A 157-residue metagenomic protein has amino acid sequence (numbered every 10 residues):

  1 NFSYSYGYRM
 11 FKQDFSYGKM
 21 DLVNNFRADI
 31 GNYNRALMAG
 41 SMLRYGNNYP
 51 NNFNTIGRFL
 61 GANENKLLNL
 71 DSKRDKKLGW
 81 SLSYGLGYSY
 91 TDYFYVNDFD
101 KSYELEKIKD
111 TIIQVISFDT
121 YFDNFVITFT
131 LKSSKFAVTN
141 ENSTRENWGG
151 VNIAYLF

Functional and structural regions predicted by a protein language model:
N1, G18, G31-Y33, G40-G46 (+1 more regions): Glycine-centered flexibility motif
N1-S5, V23, M38-M42, V115 (+1 more regions): Membrane-embedded beta-strand positions in outer-membrane beta-barrel channels/transporters
S5-F11, S16, F122-I127: Surface-exposed extracellular loop regions of Gram-negative outer-membrane beta-barrel proteins
S5-R9, N25-G31, R44-G46, Y84-Y93: Short glycine-rich beta-strand segments
R9, N24-R27, E64-D71: Glycine-rich, charged/polar anion/phosphate-binding loops that engage phosphate groups from diverse ligands
F15-V23, N32-M38, D75-S81: Short gly/pro-enriched beta-turn/loop segments at secondary-structure junctions
G18-I30, I127-K135: Transmembrane beta-strand segments that form the barrel wall of outer-membrane beta-barrel proteins
M42, N48-F157: Outer membrane beta-barrel transmembrane domains
